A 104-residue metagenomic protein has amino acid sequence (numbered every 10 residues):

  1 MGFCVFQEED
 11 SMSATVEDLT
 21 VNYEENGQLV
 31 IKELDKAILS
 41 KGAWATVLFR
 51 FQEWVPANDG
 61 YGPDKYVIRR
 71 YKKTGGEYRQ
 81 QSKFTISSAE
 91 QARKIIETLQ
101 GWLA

Functional and structural regions predicted by a protein language model:
G2-R93, E97-A104: Positively charged, low-complexity terminal tracts and the immediately adjacent first secondary-structure elements
